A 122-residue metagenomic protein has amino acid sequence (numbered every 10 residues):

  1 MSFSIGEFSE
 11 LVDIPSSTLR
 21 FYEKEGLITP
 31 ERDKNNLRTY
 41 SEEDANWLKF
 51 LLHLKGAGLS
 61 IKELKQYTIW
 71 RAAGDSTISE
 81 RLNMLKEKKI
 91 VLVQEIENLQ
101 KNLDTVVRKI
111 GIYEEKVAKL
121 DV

Functional and structural regions predicted by a protein language model:
M1-E63: Basic helix-turn-helix/winged-helix DNA-binding cores and closely related short helical interaction motifs
A45, A57, A72-A73, A118: A sequence-composition feature that detects small, non-aromatic residues
L51-L52, T68, K89, V93: Amphipathic alpha-helical segments within well-ordered protein domains
L64-D75: Short, charged, low-complexity amphipathic alpha-helix
A73-V122: C-terminal regulatory/oligomerization modules of transcriptional regulators
